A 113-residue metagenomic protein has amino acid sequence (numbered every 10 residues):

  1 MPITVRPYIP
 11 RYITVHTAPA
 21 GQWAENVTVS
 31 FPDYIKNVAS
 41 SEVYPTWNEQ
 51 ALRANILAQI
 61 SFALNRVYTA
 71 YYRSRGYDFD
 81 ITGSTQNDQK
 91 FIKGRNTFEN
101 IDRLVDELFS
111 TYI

Functional and structural regions predicted by a protein language model:
M1-I113: Conserved, single-site charged/polar hotspot
